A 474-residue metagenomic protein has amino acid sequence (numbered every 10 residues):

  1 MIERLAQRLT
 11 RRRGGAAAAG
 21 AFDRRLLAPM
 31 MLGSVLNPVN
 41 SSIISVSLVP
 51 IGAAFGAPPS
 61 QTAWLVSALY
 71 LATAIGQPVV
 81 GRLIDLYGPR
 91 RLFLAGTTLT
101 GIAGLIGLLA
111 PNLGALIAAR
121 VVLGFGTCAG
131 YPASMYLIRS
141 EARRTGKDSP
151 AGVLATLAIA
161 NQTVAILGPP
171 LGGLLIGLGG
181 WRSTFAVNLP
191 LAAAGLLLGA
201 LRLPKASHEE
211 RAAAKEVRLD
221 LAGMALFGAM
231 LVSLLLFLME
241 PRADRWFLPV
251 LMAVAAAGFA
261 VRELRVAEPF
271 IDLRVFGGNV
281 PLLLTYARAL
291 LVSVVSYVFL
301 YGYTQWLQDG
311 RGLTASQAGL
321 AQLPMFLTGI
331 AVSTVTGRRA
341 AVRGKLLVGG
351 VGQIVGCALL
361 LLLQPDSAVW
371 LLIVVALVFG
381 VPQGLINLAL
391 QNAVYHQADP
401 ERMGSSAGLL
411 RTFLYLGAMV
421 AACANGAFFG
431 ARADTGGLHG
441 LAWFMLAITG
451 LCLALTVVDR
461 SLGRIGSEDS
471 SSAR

Functional and structural regions predicted by a protein language model:
M1-F22, E209-A212, V458-R474: Intrinsic disorder in cytosolic terminal tails and internal cytosolic loops of multi-pass membrane transporters
A18-L26, R218-D220: N-terminal membrane topogenic signal
F22-L48, F55-P59, A63-A68, A72-G81 (+6 more regions): 12-transmembrane solute porter fold
S60-Q61, G114-V122, G180-V187, L238-L251 (+2 more regions): Interfacial loop-to-helix junctions that mark the boundaries of transmembrane helices in multi-pass membrane
I84-V217: Helix-loop-helix hairpins in multi-pass membrane proteins, especially solute transporters
G107, G199, L234-L235, M239 (+5 more regions): Structural signal for membrane-spanning alpha-helices in multi-pass inner-membrane proteins, emphasizing helix cores
A155, G177-R288, V295: Hydrophobic transmembrane-helix bundles of small-molecule transporters
N161-G173, L231, Y301, A418-G426: Glycine/proline-centered helix-kink
